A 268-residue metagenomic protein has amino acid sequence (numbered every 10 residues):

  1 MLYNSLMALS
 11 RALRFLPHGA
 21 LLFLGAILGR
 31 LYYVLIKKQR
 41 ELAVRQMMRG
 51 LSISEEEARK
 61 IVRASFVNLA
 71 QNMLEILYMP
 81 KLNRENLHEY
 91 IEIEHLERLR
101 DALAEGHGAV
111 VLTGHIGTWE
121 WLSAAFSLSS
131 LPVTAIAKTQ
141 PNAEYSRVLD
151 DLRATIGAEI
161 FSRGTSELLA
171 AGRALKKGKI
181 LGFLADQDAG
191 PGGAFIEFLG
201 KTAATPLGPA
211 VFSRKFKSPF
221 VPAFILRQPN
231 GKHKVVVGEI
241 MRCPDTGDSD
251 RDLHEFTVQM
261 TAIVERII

Functional and structural regions predicted by a protein language model:
M1-T113, T155-G157: Membrane-anchoring hydrophobic helices of lipid-metabolizing enzymes
A8, A20, A43-Q46, L122 (+4 more regions): Hydrophobic alpha-helical segments typical of transmembrane helices and their membrane-interface/capping positions
L35, S52-R63, R100-L103, L128-P132 (+1 more regions): Non-catalytic C-terminal accessory region of glycerolipid acyltransferases and related lyso-lipid remodeling enzymes
N68, E105-T165, A171, P191-A194: Catalytic core of membrane glycerolipid acyltransferases/transacylases, capturing the structured, soluble-facing
I76-L77, H115-G117, I263-I267: Juxtamembrane/interfacial segments around transmembrane helices
E89-E92, N142, F161-G164, T202-A203 (+1 more regions): A conditional alpha-helix N-cap/helix-loop micro-motif detector
